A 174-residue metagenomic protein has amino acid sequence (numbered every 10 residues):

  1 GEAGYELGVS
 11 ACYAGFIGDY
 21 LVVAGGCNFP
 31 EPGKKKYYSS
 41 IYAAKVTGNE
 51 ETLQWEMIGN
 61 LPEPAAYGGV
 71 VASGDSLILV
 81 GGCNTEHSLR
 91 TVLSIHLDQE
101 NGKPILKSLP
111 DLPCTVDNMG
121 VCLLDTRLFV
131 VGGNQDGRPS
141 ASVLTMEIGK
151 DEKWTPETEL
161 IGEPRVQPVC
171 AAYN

Functional and structural regions predicted by a protein language model:
G1-N174: Kelch-like beta-propeller repeat domains
